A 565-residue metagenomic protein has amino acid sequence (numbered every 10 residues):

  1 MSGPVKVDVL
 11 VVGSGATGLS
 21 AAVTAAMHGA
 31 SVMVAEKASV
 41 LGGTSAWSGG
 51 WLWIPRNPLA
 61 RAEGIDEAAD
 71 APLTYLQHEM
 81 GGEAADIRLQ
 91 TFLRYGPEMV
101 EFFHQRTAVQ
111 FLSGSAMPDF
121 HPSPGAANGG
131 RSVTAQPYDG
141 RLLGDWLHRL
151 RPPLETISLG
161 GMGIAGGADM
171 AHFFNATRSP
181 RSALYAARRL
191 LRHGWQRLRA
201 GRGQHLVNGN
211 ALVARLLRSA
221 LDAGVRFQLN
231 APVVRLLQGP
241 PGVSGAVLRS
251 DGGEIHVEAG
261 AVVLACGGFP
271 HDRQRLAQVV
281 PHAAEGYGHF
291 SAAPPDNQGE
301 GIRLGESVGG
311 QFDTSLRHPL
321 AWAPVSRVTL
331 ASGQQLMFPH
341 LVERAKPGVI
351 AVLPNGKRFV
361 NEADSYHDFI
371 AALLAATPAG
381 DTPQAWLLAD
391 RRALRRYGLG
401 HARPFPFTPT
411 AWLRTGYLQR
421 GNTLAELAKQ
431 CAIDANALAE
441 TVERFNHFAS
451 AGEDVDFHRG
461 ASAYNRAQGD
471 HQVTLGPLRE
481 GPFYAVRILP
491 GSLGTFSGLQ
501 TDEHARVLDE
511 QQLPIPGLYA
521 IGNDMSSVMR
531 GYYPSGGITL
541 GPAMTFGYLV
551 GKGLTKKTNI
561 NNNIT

Functional and structural regions predicted by a protein language model:
M1-V9, M27, N210, A214 (+3 more regions): Extreme N-terminal leader/targeting segments of oxidoreductases
V9-V34: N-terminal Rossmann-like FAD-binding beta1-loop-alpha1 element of flavoenzymes
G13, R249, A259, A265-C266 (+2 more regions): Short, well-ordered coil/turn residues at beta-beta hairpins and beta-strand->alpha-helix junctions within
K37-R226, G348-A351, R392-L394, G400 (+2 more regions): Conserved N-terminal/central alpha/beta ligand/cofactor-binding core
S39, R344-K346, L493-T495, G536: Short, small/polar residue-rich loop motifs at catalytic or cofactor-binding pockets
P122, G129, Q136-Y185, I302-L304 (+2 more regions): An anion/pyrophosphate-binding glycine-rich loop and adjacent beta-alpha core in soluble alpha-beta enzymes
G203-N210, D222, S250-V328, L540 (+1 more regions): Glycine-rich loop(s) and the adjacent beta-strand/alpha-helix scaffold that form part
R235, G242-V243, A437-V528, Y532: A glycine-rich dinucleotide-binding beta-alpha-beta segment and adjacent secondary-structure elements that constitute
